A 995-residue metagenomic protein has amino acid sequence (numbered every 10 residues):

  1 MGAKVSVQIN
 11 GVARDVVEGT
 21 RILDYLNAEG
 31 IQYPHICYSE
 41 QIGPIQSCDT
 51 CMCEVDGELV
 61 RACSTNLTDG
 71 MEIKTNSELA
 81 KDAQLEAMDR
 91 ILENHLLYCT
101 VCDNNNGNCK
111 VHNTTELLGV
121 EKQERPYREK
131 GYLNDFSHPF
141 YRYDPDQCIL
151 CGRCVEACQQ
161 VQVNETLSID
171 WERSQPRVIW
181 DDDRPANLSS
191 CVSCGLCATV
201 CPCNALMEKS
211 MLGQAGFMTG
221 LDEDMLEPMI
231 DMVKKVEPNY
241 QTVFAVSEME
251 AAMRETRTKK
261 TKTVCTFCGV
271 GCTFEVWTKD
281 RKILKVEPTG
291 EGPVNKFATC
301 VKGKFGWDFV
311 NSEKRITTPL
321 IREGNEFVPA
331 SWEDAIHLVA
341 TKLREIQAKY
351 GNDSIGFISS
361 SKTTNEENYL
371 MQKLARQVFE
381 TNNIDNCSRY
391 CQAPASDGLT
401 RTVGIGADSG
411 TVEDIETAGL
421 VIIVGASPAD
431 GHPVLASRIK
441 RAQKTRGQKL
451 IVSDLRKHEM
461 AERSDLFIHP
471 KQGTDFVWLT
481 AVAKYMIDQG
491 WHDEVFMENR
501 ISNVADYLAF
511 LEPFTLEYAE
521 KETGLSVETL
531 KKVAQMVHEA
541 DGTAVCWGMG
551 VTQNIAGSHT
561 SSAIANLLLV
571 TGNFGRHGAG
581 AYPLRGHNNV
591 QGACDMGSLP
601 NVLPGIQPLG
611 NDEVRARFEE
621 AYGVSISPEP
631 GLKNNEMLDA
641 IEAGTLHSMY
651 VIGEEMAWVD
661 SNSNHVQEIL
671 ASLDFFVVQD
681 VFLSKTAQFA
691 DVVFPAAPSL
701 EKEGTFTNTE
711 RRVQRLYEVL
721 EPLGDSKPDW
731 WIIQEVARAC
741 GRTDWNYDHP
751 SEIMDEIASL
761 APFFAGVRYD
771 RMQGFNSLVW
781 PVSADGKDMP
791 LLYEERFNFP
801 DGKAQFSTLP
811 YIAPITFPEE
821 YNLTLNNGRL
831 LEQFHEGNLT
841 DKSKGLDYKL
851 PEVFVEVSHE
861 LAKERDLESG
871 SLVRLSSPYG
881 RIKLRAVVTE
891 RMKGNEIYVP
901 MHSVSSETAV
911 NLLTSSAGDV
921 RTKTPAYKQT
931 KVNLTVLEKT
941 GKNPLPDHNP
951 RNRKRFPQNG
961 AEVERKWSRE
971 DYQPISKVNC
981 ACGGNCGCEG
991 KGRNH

Functional and structural regions predicted by a protein language model:
G2-G19, N27, M71-N94, C99-Q489 (+6 more regions): N-terminal export/assembly segments and adjacent metallocofactor-ligating motifs of anaerobic energy-metabolism
A13, E58-V60, I283, V590 (+1 more regions): Short, mixed charged/polar active-site loops that provide acid/base catalysis or chelate metal/phosphate cofactors
R14-D69: N-terminal cofactor/phosphate-binding cores enriched in small/glycine residues, especially glycine-rich loops such as
S189, A215, G220-G269, T273 (+5 more regions): Cofactor-pocket helix-loop regions in the catalytic cores of large enzyme subunits
T273, W277-D280, K285-P288, G292 (+6 more regions): Non-catalytic terminal/interface segments that mediate subunit docking, oligomerization, and allosteric communication
Q591-P600, E752-G845: Long, low-complexity segments enriched in small/aliphatic residues
L723-L778, E836, T840-E856, E860-H995: Long, contiguous, secondary-structure-rich segments that constitute the structural scaffold of globular domains
